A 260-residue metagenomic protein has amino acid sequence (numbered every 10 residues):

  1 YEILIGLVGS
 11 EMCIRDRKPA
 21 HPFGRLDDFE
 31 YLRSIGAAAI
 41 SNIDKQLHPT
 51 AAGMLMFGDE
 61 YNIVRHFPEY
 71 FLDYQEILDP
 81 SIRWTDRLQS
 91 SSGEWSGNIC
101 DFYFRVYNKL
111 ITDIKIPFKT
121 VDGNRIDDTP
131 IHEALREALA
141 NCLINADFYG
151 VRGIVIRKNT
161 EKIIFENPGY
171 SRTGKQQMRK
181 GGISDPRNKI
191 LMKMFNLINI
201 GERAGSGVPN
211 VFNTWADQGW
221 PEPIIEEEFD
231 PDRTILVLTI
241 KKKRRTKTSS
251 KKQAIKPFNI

Functional and structural regions predicted by a protein language model:
Y1-G9: Positively charged, low-complexity/disordered segments
L4, V64, G153-V155, I224-E226: Short, surface-exposed charged micro-motifs
V8-G9, S184-T214: Glycine-rich phosphate-binding loop
S10-G150, K158, S171-S184, I198 (+1 more regions): Active-site helix-to-loop segments that bind/position phosphate- or nucleotide-bearing substrates and donors across
E133, E137, I163, T173 (+4 more regions): Feature representing long, continuous alpha-helical segments
I163-N199, T248-S250: Glycine-rich/acidic phosphate-handling loop/turn and adjacent ATP-lid/helix of nucleotide-binding kinase/ATPase domains
G201, D217-I224, F229, V237-I260: Short, low-complexity, charged/polar intrinsically disordered tails
